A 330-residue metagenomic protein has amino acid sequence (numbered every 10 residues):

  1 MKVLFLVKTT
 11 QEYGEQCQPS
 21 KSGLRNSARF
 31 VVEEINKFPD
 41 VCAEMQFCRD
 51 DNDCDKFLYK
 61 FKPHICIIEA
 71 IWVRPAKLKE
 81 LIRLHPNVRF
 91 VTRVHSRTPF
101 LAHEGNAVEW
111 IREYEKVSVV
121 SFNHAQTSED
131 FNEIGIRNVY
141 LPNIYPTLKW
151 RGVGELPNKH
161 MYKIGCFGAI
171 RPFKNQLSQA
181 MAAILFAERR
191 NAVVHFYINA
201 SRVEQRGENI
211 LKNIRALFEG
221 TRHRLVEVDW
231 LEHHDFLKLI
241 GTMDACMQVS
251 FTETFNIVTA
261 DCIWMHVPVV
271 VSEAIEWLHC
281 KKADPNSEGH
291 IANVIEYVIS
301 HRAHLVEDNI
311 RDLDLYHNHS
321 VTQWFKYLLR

Functional and structural regions predicted by a protein language model:
N26, S300-R330: A charged, aromatic-enriched C-terminal amphipathic alpha-helix characteristic of glycosyltransferases across folds
G105, I111-Y140, Y145-K149: A short, active-site helix/loop in glycosyltransferases that binds the activated sugar's phosphate group
L156-K174, A180-I184, H195-Y197: Conserved donor-binding/catalytic core segment of Leloir-type glycosyltransferases
V193-K212: Glycosyltransferase donor-sugar binding loop
I210-L231: Nucleotide-activated donor-binding/catalytic signature segment of Leloir-type glycosyltransferases, i.e., the conserved
F251: Aromatic "clamp/platform" in nucleotide-sugar-dependent glycosyltransferases that forms part of the donor/acceptor
T259, I263-V271: Short hydrophobic beta-strand element within catalytic cores of glycosyltransferases and related nucleotide-activated
L278-V298: Change "using UDP/GDP/dTDP sugars" to "using nucleotide sugars
